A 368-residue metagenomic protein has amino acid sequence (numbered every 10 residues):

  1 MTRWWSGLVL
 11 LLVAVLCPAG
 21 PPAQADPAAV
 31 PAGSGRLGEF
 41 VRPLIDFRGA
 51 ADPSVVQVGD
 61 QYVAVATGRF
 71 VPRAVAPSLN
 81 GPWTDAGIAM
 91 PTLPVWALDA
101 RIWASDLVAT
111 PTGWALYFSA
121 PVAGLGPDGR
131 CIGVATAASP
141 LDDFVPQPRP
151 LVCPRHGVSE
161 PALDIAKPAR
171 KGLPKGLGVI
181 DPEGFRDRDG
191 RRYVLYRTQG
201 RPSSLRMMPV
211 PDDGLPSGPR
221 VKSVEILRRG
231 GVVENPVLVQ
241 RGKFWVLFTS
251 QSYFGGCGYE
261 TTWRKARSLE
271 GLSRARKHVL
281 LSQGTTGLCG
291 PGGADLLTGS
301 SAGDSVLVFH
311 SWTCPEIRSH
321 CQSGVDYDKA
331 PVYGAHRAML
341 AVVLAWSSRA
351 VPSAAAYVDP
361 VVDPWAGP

Functional and structural regions predicted by a protein language model:
M1-D26: Secretory targeting and sorting signals
D26-P368: Carbohydrate-active catalytic/glycan-binding domains of CAZyme proteins, especially the secreted or lumenal ectodomains
